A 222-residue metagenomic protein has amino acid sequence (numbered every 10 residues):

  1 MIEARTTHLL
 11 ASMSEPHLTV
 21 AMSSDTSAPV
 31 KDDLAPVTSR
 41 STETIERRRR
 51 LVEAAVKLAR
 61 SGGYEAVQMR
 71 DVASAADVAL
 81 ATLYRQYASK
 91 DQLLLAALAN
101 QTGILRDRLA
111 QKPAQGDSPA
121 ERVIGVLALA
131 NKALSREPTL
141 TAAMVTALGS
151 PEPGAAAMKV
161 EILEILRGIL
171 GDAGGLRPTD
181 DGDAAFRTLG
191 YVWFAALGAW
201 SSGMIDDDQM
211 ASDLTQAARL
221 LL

Functional and structural regions predicted by a protein language model:
M1-A35, R167-L176, G198, S202-L222: C-terminal peripheral helix-coil segments that are non-catalytic and often amphipathic
M1-G62, A66-A75, Q92: Basic, helix-initiating cap at the start of DNA-binding domains
I45-E53, R60, E65-A66, S74-D77 (+5 more regions): An amphipathic alpha-helix adjacent to DNA-recognition modules
E53, A120-S135, D183, R187 (+2 more regions): Amphipathic alpha-helical segments that line or abut small-molecule/effector binding pockets and mediate allosteric
Q68, T141-V145, A156, P178-T179 (+1 more regions): Short, hydrophobic secondary-structure boundary micro-motifs
A81: Key DNA-contact positions within bacterial/archaeal DNA-binding proteins
R106, P151-F194, S212-R219: Amphipathic alpha-helical packing segments from all-alpha helical-bundle domains
N131-P153, R167, G198: Amphipathic alpha-helical segments used for helix-helix packing
